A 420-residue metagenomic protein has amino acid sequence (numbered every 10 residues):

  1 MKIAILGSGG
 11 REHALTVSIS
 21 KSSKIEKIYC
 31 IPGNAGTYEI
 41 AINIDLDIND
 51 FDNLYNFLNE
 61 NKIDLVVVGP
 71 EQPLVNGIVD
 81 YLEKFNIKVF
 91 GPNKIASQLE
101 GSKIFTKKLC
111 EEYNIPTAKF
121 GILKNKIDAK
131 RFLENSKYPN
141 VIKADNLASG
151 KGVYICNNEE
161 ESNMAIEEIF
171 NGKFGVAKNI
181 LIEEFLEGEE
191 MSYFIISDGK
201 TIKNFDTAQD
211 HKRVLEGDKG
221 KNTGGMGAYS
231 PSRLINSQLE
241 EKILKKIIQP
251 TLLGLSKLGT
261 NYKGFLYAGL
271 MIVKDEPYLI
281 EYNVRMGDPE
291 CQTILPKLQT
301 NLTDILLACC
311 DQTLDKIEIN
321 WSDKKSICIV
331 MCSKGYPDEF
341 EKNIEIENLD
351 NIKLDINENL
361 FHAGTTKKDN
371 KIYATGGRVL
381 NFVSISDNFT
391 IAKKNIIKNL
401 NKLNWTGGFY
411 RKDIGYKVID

Functional and structural regions predicted by a protein language model:
M1-K94: ATP-binding N-terminal substructure of ATP-dependent carboxylate-amine bond-forming enzymes
N43-N49, G121-N125, C156: Short acidic-hydrophobic, aromatic-tinged amphipathic segments that line or gate anion-handling sites
N53, E161-M164, D338-F340, D387-K394: Short, conserved charged micro-motifs
F90-G152: A conserved helix-loop-beta module that forms one wall/lid of the active-site cleft in ATP-utilizing catalytic domains
V153-C291: Internal nucleotide-binding/catalytic subdomain
L244-L266, N283-I356, K368: Active-site "cap" helix and flanking loop/linker of ATP-utilizing ligase/carboxylase catalytic domains
T365-D369, Y373-D420: Generic C-terminus detector
